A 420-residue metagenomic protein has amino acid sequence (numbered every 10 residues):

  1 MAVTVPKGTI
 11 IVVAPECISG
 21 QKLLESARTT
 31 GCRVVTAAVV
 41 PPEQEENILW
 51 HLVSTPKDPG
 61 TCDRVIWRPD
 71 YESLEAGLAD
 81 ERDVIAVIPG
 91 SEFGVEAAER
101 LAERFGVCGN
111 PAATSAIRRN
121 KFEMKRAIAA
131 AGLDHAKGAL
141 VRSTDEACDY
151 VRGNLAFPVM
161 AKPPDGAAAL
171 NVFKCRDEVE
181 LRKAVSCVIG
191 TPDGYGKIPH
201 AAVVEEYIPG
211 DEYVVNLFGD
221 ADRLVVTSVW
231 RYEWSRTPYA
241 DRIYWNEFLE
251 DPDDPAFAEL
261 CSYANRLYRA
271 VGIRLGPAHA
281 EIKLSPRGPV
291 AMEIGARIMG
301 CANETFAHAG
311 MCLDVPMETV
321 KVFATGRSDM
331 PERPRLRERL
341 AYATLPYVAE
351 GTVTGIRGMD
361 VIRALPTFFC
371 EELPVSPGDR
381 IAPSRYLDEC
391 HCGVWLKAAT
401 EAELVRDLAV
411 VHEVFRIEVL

Functional and structural regions predicted by a protein language model:
M1-T114, R119, D145, V375-A382 (+2 more regions): ATP-binding N-terminal substructure of ATP-dependent carboxylate-amine bond-forming enzymes
E103-N171: A conserved helix-loop-beta module that forms one wall/lid of the active-site cleft in ATP-utilizing catalytic domains
I128, R152-K174, P192-G210, V215 (+2 more regions): ATP-grasp fold ATP-binding core
A130, A147, V320-L420: Peripheral (often C-terminal) accessory segments that flank ATP-dependent C-N-forming ligase machineries
D134-A136, P158-A161, C175-G210, R242-W245 (+1 more regions): Conserved ATP-binding module of the ATP-grasp superfamily
V141, V172-D177, F218-D220, S285: Short beta-strand-to-turn element immediately C-terminal to the catalytic PLP-Schiff-base lysine in fold type I
F173, E206, H308, H391-A398: Short, well-ordered beta-strand elements within core beta-sheets of diverse protein domains
S186-C187, E206-I273, P277, L284 (+3 more regions): ATP-dependent carboxylate/phosphate-activation module, predominantly the ATP-grasp catalytic core and closely related
